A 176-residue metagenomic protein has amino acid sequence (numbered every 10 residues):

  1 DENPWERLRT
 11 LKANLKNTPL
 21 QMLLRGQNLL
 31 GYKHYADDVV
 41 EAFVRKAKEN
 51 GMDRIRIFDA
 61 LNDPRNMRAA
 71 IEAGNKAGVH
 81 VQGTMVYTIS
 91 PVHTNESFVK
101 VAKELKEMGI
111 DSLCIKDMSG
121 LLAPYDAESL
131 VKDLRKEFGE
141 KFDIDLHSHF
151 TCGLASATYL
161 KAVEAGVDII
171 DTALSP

Functional and structural regions predicted by a protein language model:
D1-K106, S119-A123: Active-site beta->alpha loop and helix N-cap motifs at the rims of alpha/beta catalytic domains
K12, N75, V99, S112-C114 (+2 more regions): Secondary-structure boundary/capping motif
G51-R54, Y87-I89, L113-K116, I144-D145 (+1 more regions): Short C-terminal domain-edge/linker segments immediately following a structured domain
I57, L113, G166: Conserved, mostly hydrophobic/aromatic
M118-P176: Catalytic alpha/beta core domains of metabolic enzymes, predominantly
